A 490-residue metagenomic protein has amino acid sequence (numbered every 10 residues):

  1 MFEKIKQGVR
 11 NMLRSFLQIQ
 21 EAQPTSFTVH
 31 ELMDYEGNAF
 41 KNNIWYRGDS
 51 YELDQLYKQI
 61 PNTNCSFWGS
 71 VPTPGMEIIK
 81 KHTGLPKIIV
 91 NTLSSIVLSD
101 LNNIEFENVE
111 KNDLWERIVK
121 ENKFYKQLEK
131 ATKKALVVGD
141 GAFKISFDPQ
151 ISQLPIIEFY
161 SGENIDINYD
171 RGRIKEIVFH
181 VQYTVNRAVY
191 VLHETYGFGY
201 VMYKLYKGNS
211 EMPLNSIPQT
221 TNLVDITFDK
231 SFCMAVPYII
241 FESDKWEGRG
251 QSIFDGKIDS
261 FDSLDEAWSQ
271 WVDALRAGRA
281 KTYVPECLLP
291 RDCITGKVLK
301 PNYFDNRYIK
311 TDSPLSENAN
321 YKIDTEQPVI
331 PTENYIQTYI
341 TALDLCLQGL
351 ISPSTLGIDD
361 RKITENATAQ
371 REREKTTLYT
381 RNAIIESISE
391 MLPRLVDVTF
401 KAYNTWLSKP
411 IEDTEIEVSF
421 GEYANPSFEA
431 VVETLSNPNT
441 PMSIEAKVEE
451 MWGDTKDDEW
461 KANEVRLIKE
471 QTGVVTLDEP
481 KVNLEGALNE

Functional and structural regions predicted by a protein language model:
M1, I5, N11, E266-V272 (+3 more regions): Glycine- and charge-rich intrinsically disordered segments
M1-F159, N164-N168, G172, L488-E490: Extended, helix-rich architectural segments
E107-N108, D292-C293, D312-A430, R466-V474: Surface-exposed loop-to-helix/strand elements on domain peripheries
E110-L114, K120-L128, A135, G256 (+5 more regions): Short amphipathic alpha-helical segments
K130-T132, F147, R276-V284, L356-K362 (+4 more regions): Short coil/turn segments at secondary-structure boundaries
K130-T132, L136-V138, A142-Q251: Extended, regular secondary-structure scaffolds
V224-A369: Extended, charged amphipathic alpha-helical segments
F261, N437-E490: Activation/maturation switch segments at domain boundaries
